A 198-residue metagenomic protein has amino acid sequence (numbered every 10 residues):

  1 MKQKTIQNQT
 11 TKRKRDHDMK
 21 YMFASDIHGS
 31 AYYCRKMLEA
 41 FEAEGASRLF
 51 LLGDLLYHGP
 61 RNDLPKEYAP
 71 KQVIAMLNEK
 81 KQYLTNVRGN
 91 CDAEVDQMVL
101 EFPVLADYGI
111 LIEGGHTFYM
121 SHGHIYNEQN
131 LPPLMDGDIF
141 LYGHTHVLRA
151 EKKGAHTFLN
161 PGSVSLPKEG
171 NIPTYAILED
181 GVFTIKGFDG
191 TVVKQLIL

Functional and structural regions predicted by a protein language model:
Q3: Cationic, low-complexity basic patches in intrinsically disordered or flexible, solvent-exposed regions
K20-E113: Core catalytic region of metal-dependent phosphoesterases/phosphodiesterases, especially metallo-beta-lactamase-like
K20-H28, T117-H124, T157-G162: Active-site-proximal beta-strand elements of phosphoester/diester hydrolases
R48, F118, D138-I139: Short, Asp-centered acidic motifs that coordinate Mg2+ and/or phosphate in catalytic or ligand-binding sites
H58-R61, E94-Q97, Y119, E128-N130 (+1 more regions): Short acidic/glycine-rich loop or secondary-structure boundary segments that cap or lie
A106, G114, H124-Q195: Conserved beta-sheet core of the metallophosphoesterase superfamily
L198: Anion-binding (especially nucleotide phosphate/pyrophosphate-binding) glycine-rich loop and adjoining beta-alpha core
